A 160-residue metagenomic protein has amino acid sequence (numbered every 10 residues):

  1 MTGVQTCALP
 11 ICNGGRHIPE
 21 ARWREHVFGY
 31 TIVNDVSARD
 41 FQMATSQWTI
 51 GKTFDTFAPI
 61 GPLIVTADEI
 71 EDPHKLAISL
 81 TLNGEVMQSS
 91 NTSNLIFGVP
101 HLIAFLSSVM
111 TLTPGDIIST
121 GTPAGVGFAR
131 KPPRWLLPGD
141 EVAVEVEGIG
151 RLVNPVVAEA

Functional and structural regions predicted by a protein language model:
M1-L9: Short, small-residue-biased leader/transition segments that mark boundaries at the very start of proteins
G3, R24-V27, I96, L136: Short, conserved loop/turn and helix-capping segments at secondary-structure boundaries that abut family-defining
A8-I11, G29-I32, I64: Short hydrophobic-aromatic micro-motifs
C12-R16: Short, conserved beta-turn/loop elements at beta-strand boundaries and strand-helix junctions
H17-Y30: N-terminal accessory regions of nucleic-acid-interacting proteins
T31, S37-A160: Catalytic-pocket segment enriched in acidic/His residues
